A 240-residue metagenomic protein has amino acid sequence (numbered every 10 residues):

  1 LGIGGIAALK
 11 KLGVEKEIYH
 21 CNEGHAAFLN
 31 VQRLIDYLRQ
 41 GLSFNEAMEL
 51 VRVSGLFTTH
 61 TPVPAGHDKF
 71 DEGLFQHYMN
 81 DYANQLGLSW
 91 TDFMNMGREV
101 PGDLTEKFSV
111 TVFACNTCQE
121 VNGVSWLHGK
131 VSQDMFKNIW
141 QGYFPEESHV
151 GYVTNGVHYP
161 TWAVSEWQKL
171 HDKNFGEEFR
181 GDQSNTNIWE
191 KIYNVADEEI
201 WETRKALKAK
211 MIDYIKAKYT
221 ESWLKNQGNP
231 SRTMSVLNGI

Functional and structural regions predicted by a protein language model:
L1-I240: Catalytic cores of carbohydrate-active enzymes across secretory and cytosolic contexts
